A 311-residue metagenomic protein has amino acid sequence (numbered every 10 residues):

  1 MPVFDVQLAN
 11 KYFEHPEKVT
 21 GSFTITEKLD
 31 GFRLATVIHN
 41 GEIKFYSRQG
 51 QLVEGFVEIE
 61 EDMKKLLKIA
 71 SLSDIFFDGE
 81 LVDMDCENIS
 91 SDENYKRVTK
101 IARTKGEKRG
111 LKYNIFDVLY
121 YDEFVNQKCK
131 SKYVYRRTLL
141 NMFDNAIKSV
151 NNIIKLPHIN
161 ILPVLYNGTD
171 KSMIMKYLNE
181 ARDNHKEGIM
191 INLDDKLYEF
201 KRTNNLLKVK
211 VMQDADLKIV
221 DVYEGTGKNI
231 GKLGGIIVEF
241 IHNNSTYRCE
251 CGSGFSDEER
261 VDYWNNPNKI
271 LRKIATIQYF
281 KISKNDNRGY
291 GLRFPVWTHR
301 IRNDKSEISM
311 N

Functional and structural regions predicted by a protein language model:
P2-Q51, R103, E107, Y120-Y121 (+1 more regions): Nucleic-acid 5′ end/cap handling module spanning
P16-V150: Covalent nucleotidyltransferase
I308-N311: Extended, charge-rich, solvent-exposed interface segments
